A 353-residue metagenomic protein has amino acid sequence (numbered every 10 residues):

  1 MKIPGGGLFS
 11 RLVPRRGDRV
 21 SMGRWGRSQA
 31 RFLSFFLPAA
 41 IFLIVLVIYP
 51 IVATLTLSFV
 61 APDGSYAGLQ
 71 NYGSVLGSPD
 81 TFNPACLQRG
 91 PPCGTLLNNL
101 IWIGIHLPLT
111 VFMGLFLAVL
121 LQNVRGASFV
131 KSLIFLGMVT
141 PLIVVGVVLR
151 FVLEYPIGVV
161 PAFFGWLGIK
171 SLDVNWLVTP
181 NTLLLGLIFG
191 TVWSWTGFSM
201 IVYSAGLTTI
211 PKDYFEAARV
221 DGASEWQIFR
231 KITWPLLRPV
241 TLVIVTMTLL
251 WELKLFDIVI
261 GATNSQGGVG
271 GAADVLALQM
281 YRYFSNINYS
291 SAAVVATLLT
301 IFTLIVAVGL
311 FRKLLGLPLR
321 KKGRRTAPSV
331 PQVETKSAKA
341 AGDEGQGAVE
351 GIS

Functional and structural regions predicted by a protein language model:
M1-R27: Short, Lys/Arg-rich, polar N-terminal cytosolic tail immediately upstream of the first transmembrane signal-anchor
G6-G7, R19, V174, G222 (+2 more regions): Short linear motifs in intrinsically disordered/low-complexity regions
G17-R19, V333-K336: Intrinsically disordered, low-complexity cytosolic tails and juxtamembrane linkers of membrane/envelope proteins
S28-E334, E350-S353: A structural signal for multi-pass alpha-helical bundles of membrane permease subunits that mediate small-molecule
A338-S353: Long, low-complexity, intrinsically disordered segments
